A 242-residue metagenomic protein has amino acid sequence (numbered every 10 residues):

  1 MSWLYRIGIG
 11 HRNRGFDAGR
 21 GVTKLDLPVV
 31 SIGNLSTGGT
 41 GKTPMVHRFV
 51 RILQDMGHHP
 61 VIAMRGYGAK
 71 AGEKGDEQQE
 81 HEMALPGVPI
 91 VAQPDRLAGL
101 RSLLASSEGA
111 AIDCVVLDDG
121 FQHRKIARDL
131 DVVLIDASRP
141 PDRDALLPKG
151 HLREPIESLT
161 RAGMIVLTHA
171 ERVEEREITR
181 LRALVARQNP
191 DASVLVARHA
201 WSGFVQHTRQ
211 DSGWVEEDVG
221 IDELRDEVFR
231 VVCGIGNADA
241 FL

Functional and structural regions predicted by a protein language model:
M1-I7: Charged, amphipathic alpha-helical linker segments immediately N-terminal to NTP-binding catalytic cores
N13-A69, R172: Walker A (P-loop) phosphate-binding motif
V22-D26, K125, D222-E223: Short, flexible hinge/linker loops that cap or flank conserved catalytic cores
H58, R65-A192, V196: Phosphate/Mg2+-binding loops and adjacent switch elements in nucleotide/diphosphate-handling enzyme cores
L104-S107, H207-L224: Short, surface-exposed amphipathic charged segments that create phosphate/polyanion-binding patches used for binding
V194-V205: Beta-strand-loop-alpha "switch" segments that mediate conformational coupling across diverse proteins
L224-L242: Redox- and metal-dependent alpha/beta enzyme cores, enriched for Fe-S-associated oxidoreductases and cofactor-handling
